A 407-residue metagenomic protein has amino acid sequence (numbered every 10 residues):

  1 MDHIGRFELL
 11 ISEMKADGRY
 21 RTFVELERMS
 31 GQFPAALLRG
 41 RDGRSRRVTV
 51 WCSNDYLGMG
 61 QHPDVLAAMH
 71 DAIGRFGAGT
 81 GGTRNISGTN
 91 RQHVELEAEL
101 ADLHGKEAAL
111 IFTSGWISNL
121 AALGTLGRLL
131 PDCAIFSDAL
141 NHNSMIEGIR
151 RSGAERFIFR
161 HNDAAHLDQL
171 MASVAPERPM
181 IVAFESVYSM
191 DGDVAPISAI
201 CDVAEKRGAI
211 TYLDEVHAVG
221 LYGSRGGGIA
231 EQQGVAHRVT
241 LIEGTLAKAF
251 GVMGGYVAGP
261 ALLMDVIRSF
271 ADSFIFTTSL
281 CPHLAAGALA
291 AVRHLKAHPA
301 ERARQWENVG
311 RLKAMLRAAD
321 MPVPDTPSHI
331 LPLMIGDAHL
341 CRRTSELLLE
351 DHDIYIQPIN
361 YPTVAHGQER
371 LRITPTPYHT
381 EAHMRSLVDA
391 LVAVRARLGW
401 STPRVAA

Functional and structural regions predicted by a protein language model:
D2-R6, L10-F76, A209: N-terminal "arm"/small-domain region of PLP-dependent enzymes with the aminotransferase-like
D55, F157, H161-L213: Active-site phosphate-binding strand-loop segment of PLP-dependent enzymes
Y56-M59, P63, A67-D71, R75 (+3 more regions): PLP-dependent enzyme catalytic core of the Aspartate aminotransferase-like
G82-S87, E97-A121: Short loop-beta-helix segment that forms the pyridoxal 5′-phosphate
L123-N143: Conserved PLP-anchoring active-site segment centered on the Schiff-base-forming lysine
R207-I210, H217, Y222-P327, H339-L340: Active-site C-terminal subdomain of aminotransferase-like
R302-L312, R317-D353, Y361-T363, G367-Q368 (+2 more regions): Conserved PLP-binding catalytic core of the aspartate aminotransferase-like
